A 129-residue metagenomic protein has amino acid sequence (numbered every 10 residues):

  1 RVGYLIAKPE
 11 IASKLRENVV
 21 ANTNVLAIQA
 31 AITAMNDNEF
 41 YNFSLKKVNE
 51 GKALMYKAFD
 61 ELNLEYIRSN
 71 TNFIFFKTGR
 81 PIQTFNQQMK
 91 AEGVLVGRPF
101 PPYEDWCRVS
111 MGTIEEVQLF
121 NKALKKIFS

Functional and structural regions predicted by a protein language model:
R1, N70-N72, Y103-D105: A generic structural signal for well-ordered coil/turn residues at beta-strand boundaries that shape enzyme active-site
R1-F59, L64-I67: PLP-dependent aminotransferase class I/II
G3-I6, F85, E115-E116: Short, hinge-like loop/turn segments at secondary-structure boundaries
A12, Y41-N42, I82, N86 (+1 more regions): Internal amphipathic alpha-helical segments of the cytochrome P450 catalytic fold
N49, A53, A58-E92, M111: Conserved PLP-binding catalytic core of the aspartate aminotransferase-like
Q87-V96, F100-S129: PLP-dependent enzyme catalytic core of the Aspartate aminotransferase-like
